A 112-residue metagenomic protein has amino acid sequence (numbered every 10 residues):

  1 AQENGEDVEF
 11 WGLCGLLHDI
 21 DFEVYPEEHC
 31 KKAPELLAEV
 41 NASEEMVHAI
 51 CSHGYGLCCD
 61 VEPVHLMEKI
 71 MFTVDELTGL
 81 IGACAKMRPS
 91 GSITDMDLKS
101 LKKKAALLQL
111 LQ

Functional and structural regions predicted by a protein language model:
A1: Cation-handling catalytic/transport regions enriched in His/Asp/Glu
N4-L107: Divalent metal-dependent catalytic cores for phosphoryl transfer on phosphate-bearing substrates
Q112: Active-/binding-site microenvironments in catalytic and ligand-binding cores
